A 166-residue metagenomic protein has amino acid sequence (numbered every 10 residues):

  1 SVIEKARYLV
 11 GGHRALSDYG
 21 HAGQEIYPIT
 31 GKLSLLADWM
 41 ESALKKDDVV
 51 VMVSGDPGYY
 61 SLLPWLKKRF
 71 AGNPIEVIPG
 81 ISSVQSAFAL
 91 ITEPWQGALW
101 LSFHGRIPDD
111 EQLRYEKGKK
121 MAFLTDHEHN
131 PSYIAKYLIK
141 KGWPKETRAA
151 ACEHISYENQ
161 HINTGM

Functional and structural regions predicted by a protein language model:
S1-I78, Q85-S86: Class I S-adenosyl-L-methionine
V2, L44, I91-P94, Q112-K117 (+1 more regions): Solvent-exposed alpha-helices and their adjacent loops that cap or buttress functional pockets in soluble metabolic
L16-D18, S82-S86, N130-P131, S156-N159: Short gly/pro/ser/thr-enriched loop/turn and capping motifs at secondary-structure boundaries
Y27-P28, E93-Q96, M166: Short, hinge-like loop/turn segments at secondary-structure boundaries
K32-A37, S83, R106-P108, Y157-N159: A short acidic, often aromatic-flanked loop/helix-cap motif at beta-alpha or helix-coil junctions that lines enzyme
D48-V49, K117-M166: A contiguous loop/helix-start segment that scaffolds small-molecule binding in enzyme catalytic cores
K68-I75, E93-G97, K140-T147: A short alpha->loop->secondary-structure connector
F88-R114, D126: Short, glycine-/small-residue-rich phosphate/pyrophosphate-handling segment
